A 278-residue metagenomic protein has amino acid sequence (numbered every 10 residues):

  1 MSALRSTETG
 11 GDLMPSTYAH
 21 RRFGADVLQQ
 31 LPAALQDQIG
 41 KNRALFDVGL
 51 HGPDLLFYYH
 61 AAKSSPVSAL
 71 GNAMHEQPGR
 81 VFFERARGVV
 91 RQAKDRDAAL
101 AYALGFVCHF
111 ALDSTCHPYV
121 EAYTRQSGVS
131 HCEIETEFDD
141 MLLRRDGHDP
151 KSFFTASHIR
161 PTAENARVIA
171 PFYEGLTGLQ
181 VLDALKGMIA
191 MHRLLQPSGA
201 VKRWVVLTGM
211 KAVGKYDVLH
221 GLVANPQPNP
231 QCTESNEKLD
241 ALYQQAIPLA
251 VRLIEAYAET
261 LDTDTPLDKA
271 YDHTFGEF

Functional and structural regions predicted by a protein language model:
S2-A103, F110-F278: N-terminal leader/auxiliary helical segments
